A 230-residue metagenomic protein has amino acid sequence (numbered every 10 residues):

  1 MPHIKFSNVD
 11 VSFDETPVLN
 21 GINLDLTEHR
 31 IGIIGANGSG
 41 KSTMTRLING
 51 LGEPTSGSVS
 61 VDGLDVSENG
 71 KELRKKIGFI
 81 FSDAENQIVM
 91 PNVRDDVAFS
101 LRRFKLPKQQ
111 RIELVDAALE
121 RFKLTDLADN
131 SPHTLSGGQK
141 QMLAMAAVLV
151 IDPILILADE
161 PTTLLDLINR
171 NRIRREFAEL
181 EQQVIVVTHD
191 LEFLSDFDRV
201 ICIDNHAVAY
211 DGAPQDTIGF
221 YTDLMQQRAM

Functional and structural regions predicted by a protein language model:
I4-F6, V18-G21: Conserved structural motif at the start of ABC-family nucleotide-binding domains
N49: Helix-to-loop junction immediately C-terminal to a conserved catalytic motif
G57-E68, L73: Conserved ABC transporter NBD signature motif
Q109-L127: Conserved ABC ATPase "signature" region
S131-L135, Q139: Conserved ABC ATPase signature
I156-D159: Catalytic Walker B motif of ABC-type/P-loop ATPase nucleotide-binding domains
A207-M230: Conserved beta-strand-loop-alpha-helix hinge in the C-terminal portion of ABC ATPase nucleotide-binding domains
